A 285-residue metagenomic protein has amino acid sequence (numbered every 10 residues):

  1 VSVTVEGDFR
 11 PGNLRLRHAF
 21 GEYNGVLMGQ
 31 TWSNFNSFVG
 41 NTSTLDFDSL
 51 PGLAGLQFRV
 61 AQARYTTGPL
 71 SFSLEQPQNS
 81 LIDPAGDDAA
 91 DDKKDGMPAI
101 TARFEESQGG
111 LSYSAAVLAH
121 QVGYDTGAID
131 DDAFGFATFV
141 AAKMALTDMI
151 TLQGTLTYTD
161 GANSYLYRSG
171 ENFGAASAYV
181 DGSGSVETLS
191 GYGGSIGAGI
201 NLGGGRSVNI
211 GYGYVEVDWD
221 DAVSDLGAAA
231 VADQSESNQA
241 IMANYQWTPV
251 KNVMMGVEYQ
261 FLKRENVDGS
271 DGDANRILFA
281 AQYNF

Functional and structural regions predicted by a protein language model:
V1-L81, G96-M97, T101, E105-G109 (+2 more regions): Outer membrane beta-barrel
V1-Y23, L27-G29, N34-L50, A85-D92 (+7 more regions): Surface-exposed loop and membrane-interface regions of Gram-negative outer-membrane beta-barrel proteins
V5-G7, M28-W32, F72-Q76, A115-A119 (+5 more regions): Transmembrane beta-barrel strands of outer-membrane/channel proteins
L14-R17, Q57-A61, T66-G68, G96-I100 (+4 more regions): Residues that define the transmembrane beta-barrel architecture of outer-membrane proteins
F20-E22, Q62-T66, R103-E105, F139-K143 (+4 more regions): Outer-membrane beta-barrel architecture
S107-S235: Detector for outer-membrane/organellar transmembrane beta-barrel domains, recognizing the amphipathic beta-strand
N238-V250, M254-E258: C-terminal structured domain segments
W247-P249, V253, D273-F285: Outer-membrane beta-barrel "beta-signal"
